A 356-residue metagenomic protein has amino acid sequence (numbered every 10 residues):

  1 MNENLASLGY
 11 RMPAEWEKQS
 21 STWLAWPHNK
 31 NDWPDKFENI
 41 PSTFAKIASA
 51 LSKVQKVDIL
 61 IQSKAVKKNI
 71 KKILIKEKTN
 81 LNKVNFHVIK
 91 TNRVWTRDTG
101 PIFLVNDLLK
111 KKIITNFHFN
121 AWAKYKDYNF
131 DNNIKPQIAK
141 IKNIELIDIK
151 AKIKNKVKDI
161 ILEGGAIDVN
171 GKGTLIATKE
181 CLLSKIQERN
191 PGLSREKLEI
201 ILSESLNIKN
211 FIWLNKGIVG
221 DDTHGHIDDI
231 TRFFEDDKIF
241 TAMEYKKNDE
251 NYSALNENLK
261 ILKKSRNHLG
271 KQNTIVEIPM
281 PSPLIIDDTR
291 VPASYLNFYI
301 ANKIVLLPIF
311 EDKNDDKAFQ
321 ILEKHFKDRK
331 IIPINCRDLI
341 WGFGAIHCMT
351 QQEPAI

Functional and structural regions predicted by a protein language model:
M1-I356: The feature marks the mature, well-folded catalytic cores of soluble enzymes
